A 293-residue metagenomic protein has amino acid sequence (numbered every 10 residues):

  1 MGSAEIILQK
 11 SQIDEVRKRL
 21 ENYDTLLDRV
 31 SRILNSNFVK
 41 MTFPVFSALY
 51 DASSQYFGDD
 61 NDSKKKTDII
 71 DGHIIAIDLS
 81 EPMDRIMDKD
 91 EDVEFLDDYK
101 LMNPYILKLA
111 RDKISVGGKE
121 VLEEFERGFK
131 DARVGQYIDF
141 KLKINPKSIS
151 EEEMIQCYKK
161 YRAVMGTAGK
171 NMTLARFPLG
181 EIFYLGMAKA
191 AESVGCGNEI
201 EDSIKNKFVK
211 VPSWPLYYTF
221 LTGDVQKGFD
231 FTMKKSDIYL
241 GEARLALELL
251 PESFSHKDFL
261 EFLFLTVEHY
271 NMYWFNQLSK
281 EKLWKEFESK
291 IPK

Functional and structural regions predicted by a protein language model:
M1-K293: All-alpha prenyltransferase/terpene-synthase fold signal
